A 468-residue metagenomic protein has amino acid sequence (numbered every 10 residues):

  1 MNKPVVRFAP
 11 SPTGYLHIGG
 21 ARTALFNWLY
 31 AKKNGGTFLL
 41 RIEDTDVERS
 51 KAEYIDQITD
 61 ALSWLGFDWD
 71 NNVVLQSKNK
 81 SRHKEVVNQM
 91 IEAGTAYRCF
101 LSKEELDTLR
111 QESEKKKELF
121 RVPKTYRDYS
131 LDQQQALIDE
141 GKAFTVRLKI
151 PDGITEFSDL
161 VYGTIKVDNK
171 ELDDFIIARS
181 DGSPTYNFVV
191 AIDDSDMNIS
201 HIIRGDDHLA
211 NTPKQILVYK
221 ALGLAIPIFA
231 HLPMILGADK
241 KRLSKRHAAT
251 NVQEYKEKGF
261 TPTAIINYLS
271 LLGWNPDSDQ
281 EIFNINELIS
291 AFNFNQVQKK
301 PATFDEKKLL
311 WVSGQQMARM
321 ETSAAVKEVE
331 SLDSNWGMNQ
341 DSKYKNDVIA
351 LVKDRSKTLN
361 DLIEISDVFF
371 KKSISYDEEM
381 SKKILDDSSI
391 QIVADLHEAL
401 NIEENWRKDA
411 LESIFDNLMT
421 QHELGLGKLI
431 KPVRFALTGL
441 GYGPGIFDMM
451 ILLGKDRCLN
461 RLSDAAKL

Functional and structural regions predicted by a protein language model:
M1-K115, N211-L224: N-terminal Rossmann-like or analogous alpha/beta NTP/dinucleotide-binding catalytic cores that position adenine
M1-R7, V252, E287-F292, E330-W336 (+2 more regions): Short amphipathic alpha-helical segments and their helix-coil junctions
V6-P12, L40-D44, M197-I202, D416 (+1 more regions): Glycine- and acidic
A21-L25, T263, G427: Short, acidic loop-beta-alpha module within alpha/beta folds
N27, I58, M90, G94 (+8 more regions): Residue-level signal for inorganic ion chemistry
R98, S102-H231, L236-L243, N251 (+1 more regions): Active-site cores that bind ATP or allylic diphosphates and position pyrophosphate for catalysis
L222-I228, L232-Y376, T438-L468: Catalytic adenosine-cofactor/nucleotide-binding cores of aminoacyl-tRNA synthetases and other
D386-L437, Y442: C-terminal accessory/binding modules appended to enzymatic or scaffolding proteins
